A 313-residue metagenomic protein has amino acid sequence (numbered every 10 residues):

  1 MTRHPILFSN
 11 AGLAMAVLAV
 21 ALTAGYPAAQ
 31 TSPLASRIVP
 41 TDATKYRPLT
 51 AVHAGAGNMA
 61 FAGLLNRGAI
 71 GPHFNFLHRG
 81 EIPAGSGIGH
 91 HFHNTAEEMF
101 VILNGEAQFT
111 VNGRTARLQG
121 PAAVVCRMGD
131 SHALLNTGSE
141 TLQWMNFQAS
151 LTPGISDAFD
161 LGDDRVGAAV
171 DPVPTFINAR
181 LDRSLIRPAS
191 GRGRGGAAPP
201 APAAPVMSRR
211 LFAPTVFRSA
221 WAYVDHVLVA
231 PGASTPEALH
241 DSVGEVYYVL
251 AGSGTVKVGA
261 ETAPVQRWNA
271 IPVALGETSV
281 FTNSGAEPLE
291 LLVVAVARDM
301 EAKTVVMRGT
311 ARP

Functional and structural regions predicted by a protein language model:
M1-F8: N-terminal secretory signal peptides that target proteins for export/translocation
A11-A24: Bacterial N-terminal signal peptides
A28-F74, G89, G154-W221, P236 (+1 more regions): A short, N-terminal "cap"/entry segment at the start of jelly-roll beta-barrel domains of the cupin/DSBH fold
R79-P83, F92-F109, F147-S150, H226-A230 (+2 more regions): Short, conserved beta-strand element in jelly-roll/cupin
G80, S139-I155, P272, E287-T304: A short hydrophobic beta-strand segment most commonly corresponding to one strand of the jelly-roll/cupin
G113-G129, A260-G276: Short acidic-glycine-tyrosine-enriched beta hairpin
L134-T137, F281-G285: Asparagine-centered strand-capping/turn motif at beta-strand->loop junctions
